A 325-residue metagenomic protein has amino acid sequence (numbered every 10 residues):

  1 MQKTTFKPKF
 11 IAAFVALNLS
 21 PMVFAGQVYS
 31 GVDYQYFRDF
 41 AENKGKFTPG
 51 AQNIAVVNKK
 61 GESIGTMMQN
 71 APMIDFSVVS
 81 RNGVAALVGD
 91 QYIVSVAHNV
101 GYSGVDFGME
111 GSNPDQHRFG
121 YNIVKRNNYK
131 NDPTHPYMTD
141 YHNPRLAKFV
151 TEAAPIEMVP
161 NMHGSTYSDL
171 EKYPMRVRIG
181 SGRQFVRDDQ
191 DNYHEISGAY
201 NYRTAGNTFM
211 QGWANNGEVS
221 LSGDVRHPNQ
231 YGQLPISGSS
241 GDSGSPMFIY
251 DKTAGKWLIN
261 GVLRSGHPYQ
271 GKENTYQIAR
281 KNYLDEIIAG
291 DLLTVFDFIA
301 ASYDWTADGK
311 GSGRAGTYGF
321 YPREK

Functional and structural regions predicted by a protein language model:
Q2-I11: Bacterial N-terminal signal peptides that target proteins for export
A12-A13, V23-F24: Cleavable N-terminal signal peptides
G26-V57, G83-N99, Y202-K325: C-terminal subregion of chymotrypsin/trypsin-like serine protease catalytic domains
G31-R38, V105-S168: Conserved catalytic-core segment of clan PA serine endopeptidases
A55-D90, V94-G108: N-terminal carbohydrate-binding/catalytic regions of secreted carbohydrate-active enzymes
G101-H117, K172-G180, I249: Short conserved beta-strand and strand-loop elements enriched in small hydrophobics with frequent Asp/Gly
Y141, R145-G241, L263-P268: Chymotrypsin/trypsin-fold serine protease catalytic domain
